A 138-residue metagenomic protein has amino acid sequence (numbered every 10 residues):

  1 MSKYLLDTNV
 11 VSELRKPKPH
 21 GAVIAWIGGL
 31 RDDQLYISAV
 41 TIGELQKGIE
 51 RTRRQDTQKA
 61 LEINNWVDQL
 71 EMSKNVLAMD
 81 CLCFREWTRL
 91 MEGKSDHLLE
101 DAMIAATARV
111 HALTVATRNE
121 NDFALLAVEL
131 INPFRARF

Functional and structural regions predicted by a protein language model:
M1-I37, R51-N65, R137-F138: Short, well-structured N-terminal submotif of metal-dependent ribonuclease cores
S2, W26-G29, V67-D68, V76 (+2 more regions): Short secondary-structure boundary/capping segments
K3, A105, V110-F138: Acidic, PIN/NYN-like endoribonuclease modules and their adjacent C-terminal/linker elements
Y4-L5, R31-Y36, L70-L77, T114: Short loop->beta-strand "edge-of-pocket" segments that line small-molecule binding or catalytic clefts across diverse
V11, I42-L45, F84, F123: A generic structural signal for short hydrophobic patches within well-formed alpha-helices
E13-L14, W26, G48, E86-W87 (+2 more regions): Residues that scaffold the ATP/ADP-binding catalytic core of kinase and kinase-like folds
K47-E50, A60, S73-R118: Active-site neighborhoods of divalent-metal-dependent phosphate/nucleic-acid chemistry enzymes
